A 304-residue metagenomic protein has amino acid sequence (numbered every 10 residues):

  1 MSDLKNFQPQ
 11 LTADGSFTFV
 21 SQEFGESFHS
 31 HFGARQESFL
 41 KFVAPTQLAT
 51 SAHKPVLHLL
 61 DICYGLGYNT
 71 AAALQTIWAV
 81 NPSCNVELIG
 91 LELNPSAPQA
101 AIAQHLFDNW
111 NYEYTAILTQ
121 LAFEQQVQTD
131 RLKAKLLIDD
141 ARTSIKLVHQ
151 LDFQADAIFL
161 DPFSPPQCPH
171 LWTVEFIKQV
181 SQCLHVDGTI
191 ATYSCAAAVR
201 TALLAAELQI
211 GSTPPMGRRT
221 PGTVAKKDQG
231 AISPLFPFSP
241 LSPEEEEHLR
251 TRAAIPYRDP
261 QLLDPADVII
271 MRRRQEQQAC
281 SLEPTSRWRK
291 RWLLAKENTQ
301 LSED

Functional and structural regions predicted by a protein language model:
S2-L57, L66-P82, Q99: Class I SAM-dependent methyltransferase Rossmann-like catalytic core, especially the SAM/SAH-binding loop
K5-Q10, T223-D304: SAM/dcSAM-binding transferase cores
L48-F153, V174, M216-G217, P265-R272 (+1 more regions): The AdoMet/dcAdoMet-binding core of the Class I SAM-like
D156-L171: A short SAM/SAH-binding and catalytic strip from SAM-dependent methyltransferases
A157-F159, V186-S194: Conserved beta-strand signature within the Rossmann-like core of class I S-adenosyl-L-methionine
H170-D187: A short glycine-rich, Lys/Arg-flanked "PGG" loop and its adjoining helix->strand segment in the class I
H170-L171, I190, R218-I232: Accessory recognition modules or surfaces
R200-K226: Conserved Class I S-adenosyl-L-methionine
